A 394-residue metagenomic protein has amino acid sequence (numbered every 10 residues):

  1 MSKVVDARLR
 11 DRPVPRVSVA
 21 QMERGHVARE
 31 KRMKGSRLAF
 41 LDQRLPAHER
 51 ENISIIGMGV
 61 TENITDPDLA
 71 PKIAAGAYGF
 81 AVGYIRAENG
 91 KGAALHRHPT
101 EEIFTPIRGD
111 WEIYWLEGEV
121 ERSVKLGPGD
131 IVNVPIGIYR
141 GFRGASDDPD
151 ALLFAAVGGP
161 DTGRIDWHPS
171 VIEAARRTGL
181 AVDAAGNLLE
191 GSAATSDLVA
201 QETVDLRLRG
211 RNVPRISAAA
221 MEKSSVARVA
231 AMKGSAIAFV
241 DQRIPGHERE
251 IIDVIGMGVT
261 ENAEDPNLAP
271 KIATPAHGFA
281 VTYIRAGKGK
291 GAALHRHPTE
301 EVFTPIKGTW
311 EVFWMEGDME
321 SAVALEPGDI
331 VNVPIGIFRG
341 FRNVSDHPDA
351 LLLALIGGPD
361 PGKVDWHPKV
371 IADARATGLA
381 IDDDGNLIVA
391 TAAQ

Functional and structural regions predicted by a protein language model:
M1-S18, G141-P214, G340-Q394: Double-stranded beta-helix
M1-Y78, D183-G278, G385-Q394: A short, N-terminal "cap"/entry segment at the start of jelly-roll beta-barrel domains of the cupin/DSBH fold
N63-L69, A81-H98, A263-L268, A280-H297 (+1 more regions): Conserved short histidine dyad/triad with adjacent acidic residue
A70-A75, A93-H98, W115, S123-K125 (+6 more regions): Short histidine-centered beta-strand/loop micro-motifs that create catalytic or ligand/metal-coordination sites
Y84-I85, L95-R97, E101-P106, V124 (+6 more regions): His/acidic/aromatic-lined binding-pocket segments of jelly-roll/cupin-type domains and related regulatory beta-sandwich
N89, P99-E117, G287-K290, P298-E316: Glycine- and acidic-residue-biased ligand/ion/polar-headgroup-sensing regions
K91-A94, E112, D130-V132, I136-F142 (+4 more regions): Histidine-centered metal-chelating micro-motifs
G118-P135, E316-I335: Short acidic-glycine-tyrosine-enriched beta hairpin
